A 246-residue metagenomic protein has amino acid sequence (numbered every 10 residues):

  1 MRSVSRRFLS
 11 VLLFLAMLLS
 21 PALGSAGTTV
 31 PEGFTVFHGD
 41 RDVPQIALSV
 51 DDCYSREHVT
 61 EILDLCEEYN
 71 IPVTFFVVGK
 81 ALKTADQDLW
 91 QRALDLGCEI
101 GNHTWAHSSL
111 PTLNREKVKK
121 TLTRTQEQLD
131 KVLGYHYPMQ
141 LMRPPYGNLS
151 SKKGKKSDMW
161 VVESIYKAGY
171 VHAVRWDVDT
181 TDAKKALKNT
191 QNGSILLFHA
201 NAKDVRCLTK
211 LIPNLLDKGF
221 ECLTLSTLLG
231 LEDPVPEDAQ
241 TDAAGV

Functional and structural regions predicted by a protein language model:
M1-L12: Bacterial N-terminal signal peptides that target proteins for export
V11-S20: Bacterial N-terminal signal peptides
L19-V30: Bacterial Sec-dependent signal peptides at the C-terminal "C-region" and cleavage site
T28-K117, R124, Q128-K131, Y135 (+1 more regions): Active-site beta->alpha N-cap acidic-glycine motif
T29-D42, E67-V73, A81-K83, K203-V246: C-terminal domain-boundary segment and adjacent tail
E61, S108-L216, E221, T227-L229: Catalytic domains of cell-wall/extracellular-matrix polysaccharide-remodeling enzymes, centered on de-N-acetylation
F75, N102, V174-R175, T224: Hydrophobic residues in well-ordered beta-strands that form the structural core
L89-Q91, E116-V118, K188-Q191, P236-D242: Short low-complexity, flexible loop/linker segments enriched in glycine and/or proline with clustered acidic
